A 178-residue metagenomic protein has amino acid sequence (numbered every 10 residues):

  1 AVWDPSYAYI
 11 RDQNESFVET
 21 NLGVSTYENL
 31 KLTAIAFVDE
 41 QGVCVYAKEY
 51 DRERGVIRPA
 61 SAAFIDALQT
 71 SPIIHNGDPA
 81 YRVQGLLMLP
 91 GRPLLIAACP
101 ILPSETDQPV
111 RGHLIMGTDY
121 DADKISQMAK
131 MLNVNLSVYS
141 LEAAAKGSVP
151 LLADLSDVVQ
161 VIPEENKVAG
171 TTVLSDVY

Functional and structural regions predicted by a protein language model:
A1, V24-E49, Q84-L86, G112-V161: Short N-terminal helix-loop-first-beta-strand/juxtamembrane motif that initiates sensory/input modules
A1-P79: Extracytoplasmic/periplasmic sensory segments of membrane signal-transduction proteins
Y7-A8, C99, T118: Flexible, active-site-adjacent loop/turn segments at secondary-structure boundaries
N14, M116-Y120, N166, L174: Catalytic cores of large soluble enzymes that bind and process phosphate-bearing ligands
T26-E28, G77-P79, L86-M88, T106-D107 (+2 more regions): A general structural signal for short secondary-structure junctions and capping/turn motifs
E28-L32, V38-D39, R52, R58 (+2 more regions): Repeat-solenoid scaffold signature
L68-N76, I96, T118-D123: A short, hydrophobic secondary-structure junction motif
P90-A97, I101-G112, L132-N133, E142-Y178: Extracellular/periplasmic juxtamembrane segments that couple receptor/chemosensory ectodomains to their
